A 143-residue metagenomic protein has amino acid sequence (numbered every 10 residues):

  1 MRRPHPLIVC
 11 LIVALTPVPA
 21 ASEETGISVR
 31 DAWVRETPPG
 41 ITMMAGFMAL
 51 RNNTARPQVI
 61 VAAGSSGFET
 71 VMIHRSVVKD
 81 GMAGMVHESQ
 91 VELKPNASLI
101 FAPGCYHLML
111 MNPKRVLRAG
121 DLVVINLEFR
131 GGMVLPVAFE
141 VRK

Functional and structural regions predicted by a protein language model:
M1-I8: Bacterial N-terminal signal peptides that target proteins for export
L15-P19: N-terminal signal peptide c-region/cleavage motif recognized by signal peptidases
E23-K143: Compact, glycine-rich, soluble single-domain proteins
